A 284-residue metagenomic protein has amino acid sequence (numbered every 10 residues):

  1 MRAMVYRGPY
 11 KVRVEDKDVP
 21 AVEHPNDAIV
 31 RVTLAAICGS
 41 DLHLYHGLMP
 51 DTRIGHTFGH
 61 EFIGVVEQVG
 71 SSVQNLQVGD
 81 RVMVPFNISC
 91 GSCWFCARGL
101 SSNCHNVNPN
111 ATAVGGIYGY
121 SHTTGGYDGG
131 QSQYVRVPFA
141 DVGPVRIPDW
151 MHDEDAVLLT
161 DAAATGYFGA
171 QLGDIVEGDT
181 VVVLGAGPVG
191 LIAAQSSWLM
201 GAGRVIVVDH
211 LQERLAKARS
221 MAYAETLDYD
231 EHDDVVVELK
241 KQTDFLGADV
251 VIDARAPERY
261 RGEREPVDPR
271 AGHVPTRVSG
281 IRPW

Functional and structural regions predicted by a protein language model:
R2, R13, D18, R31 (+2 more regions): Residues located in well-ordered beta-strands
P20-A35, L48-A97, S101-S102, D128 (+1 more regions): Glycine-rich beta-strand-centered segment in the early N-terminal region that forms part of a ligand/cofactor-binding
A35-I37, P257-E258: Short glycine-rich anion-binding loops that position phosphate/pyrophosphate groups of nucleotides and phosphorylated
S40-H46: Cytochrome P450 core scaffold surrounding the K-helix E-X-X-R motif and the conserved "meander" helix-loop region
S92-L184: NAD(P)H dinucleotide-binding glycine-rich loop of Rossmann-like/cofactor-binding domains, especially the beta1-alpha1
T180-A186, W198-I281: Adenosine-nucleotide cofactor-binding segment
G190-L191: N-terminal Rossmann-fold NAD(P) dinucleotide-binding loop
